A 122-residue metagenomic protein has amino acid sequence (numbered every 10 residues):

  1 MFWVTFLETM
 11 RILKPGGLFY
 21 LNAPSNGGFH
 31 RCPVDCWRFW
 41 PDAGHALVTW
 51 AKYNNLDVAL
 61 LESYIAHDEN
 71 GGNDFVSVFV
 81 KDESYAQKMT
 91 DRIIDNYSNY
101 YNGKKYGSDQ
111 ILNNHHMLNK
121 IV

Functional and structural regions predicted by a protein language model:
M1-F29: Conserved SAM-binding loop
W3, L7, P41-A46, N73: A structural signal for well-ordered alpha-helical segments within the folded catalytic domains of diverse enzymes
H30-D35, E62-A66: Active-site rim elements
C32-D57: Conserved Class I S-adenosyl-L-methionine
Y53-E69: Conserved S-adenosyl-L-methionine
D68-V122: Core SAM-dependent methyltransferase catalytic element
